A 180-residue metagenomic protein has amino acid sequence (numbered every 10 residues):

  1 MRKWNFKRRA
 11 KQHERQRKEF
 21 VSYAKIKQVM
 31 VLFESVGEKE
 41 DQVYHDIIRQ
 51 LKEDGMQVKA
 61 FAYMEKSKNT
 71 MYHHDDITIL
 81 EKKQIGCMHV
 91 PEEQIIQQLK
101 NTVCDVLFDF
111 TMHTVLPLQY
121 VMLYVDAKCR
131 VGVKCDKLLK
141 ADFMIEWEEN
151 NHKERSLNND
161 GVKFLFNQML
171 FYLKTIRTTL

Functional and structural regions predicted by a protein language model:
M1-Q28, E38: Short N-terminal or domain-adjacent regulatory/targeting segments
R9-R15, L80-Q97: Glycine-rich, highly charged phosphate/nucleotide-binding loops
G37-M56, A60: Histidine-anchored nucleotide/phosphate-binding helix
H73-K83, D142-E149: Active-site regions of enzymes building and remodeling cell-envelope glycoconjugates
N101-V103, D126: Alpha-helix C-terminal capping/helix-to-coil transition sites in glycosyltransferase folds
D105-F108: Structural motif
T111-K128: An aromatic- and histidine-rich active-site surface loop
L139-L180: Active-site-proximal region of nucleotide-activated glycan assembly enzymes, centered on histidine/acidic-rich loops
